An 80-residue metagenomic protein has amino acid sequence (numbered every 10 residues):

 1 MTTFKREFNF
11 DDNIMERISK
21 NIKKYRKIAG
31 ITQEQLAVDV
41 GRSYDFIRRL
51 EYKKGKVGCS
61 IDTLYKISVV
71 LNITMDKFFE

Functional and structural regions predicted by a protein language model:
M1-R17: A detector for short, charged/polar N-terminal pre-domain segments
K20-D39: Short basic helix-loop element that most often maps to the first helix and adjoining turn of HTH DNA-binding modules
I22, L36-A37, I47-L50, F78: Conserved hydrophobic/aromatic packing and binding residues within compact polymer-binding modules
I22, Q33, Y44, I61-L64: Helix-turn-helix DNA-binding elements, focusing on the entry/boundary residues of the two helices that contact DNA
G41-V57: Recognition helix of helix-turn-helix/homeodomain-like DNA-binding domains that insert into the DNA major groove
K54-V69: Short, basic-rich loop-to-helix N-cap that marks the start of a DNA-contacting helix
N72-E80: Short C-terminal boundary/hinge segments that cap the last helix of small helical domains
